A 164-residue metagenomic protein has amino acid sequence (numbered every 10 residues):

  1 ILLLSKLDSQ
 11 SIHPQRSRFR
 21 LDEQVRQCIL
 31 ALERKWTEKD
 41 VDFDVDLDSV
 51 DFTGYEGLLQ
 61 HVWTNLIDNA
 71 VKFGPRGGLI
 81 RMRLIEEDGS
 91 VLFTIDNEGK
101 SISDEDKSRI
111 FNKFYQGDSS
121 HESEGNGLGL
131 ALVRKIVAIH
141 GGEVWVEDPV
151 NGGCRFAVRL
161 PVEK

Functional and structural regions predicted by a protein language model:
S9-P14, L47, D51-G57: Conserved micro-motifs of the catalytic ATP-binding
Q15-E33, F43-D44: A conserved beta-strand-to-alpha-helix junction within the catalytic ATP-binding
A70-V71: Short helix-loop "hinge" at the ATP-lid/N-box region of the Bergerat-fold HATPase_c
G77-G89: Short beta-strand/loop element within the Bergerat-fold HATPase_c
I102-F114: Short conserved segment of the HATPase_c
G129, V133: Short alpha-helical Gxxx[C/S/T] motif in the catalytic ATP-binding
